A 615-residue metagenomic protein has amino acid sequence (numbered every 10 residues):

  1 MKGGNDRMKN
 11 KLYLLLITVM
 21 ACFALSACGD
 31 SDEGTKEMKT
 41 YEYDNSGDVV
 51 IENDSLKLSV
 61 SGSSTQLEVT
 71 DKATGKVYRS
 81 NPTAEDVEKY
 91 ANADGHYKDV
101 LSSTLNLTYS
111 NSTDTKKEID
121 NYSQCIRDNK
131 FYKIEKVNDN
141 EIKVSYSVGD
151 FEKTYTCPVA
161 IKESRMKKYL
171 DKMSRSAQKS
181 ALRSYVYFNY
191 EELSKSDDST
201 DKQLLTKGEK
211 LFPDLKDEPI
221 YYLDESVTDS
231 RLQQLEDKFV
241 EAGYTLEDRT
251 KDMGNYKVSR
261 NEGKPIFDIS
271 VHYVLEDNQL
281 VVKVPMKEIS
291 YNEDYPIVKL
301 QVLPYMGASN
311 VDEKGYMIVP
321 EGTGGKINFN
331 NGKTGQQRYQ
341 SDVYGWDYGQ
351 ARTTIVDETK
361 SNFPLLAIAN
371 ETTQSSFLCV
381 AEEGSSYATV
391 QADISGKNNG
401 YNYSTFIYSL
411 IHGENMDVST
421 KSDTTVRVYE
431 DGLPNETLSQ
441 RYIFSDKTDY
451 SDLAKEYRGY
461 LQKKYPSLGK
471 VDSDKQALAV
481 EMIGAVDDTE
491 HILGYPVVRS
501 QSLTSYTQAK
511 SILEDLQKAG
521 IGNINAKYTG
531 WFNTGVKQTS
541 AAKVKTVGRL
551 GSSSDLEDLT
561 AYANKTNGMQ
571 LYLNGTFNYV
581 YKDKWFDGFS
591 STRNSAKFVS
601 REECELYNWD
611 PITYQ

Functional and structural regions predicted by a protein language model:
M1-R7: Short, Lys/Arg-enriched N-terminal segments with co-localized hydrophobic residues within the first ~10-30 amino acids
K2, G29, T613-Q615: Short, intrinsically disordered, charge-balanced linker/junction segments flanking boundaries in proteins
N10-T18: Sec-dependent signal peptide recognition, specifically the positively charged N-region followed immediately by
A24-A27: C-terminal motif of bacterial Sec signal peptides marking the signal peptidase cleavage site
G29-K470: N-terminal accessory beta-strand-rich subdomains and adjacent acidic, glycine-rich linkers that precede catalytic cores
S473-Y614: Aromatic-lined carbohydrate-binding/catalytic grooves of carbohydrate-active enzymes
